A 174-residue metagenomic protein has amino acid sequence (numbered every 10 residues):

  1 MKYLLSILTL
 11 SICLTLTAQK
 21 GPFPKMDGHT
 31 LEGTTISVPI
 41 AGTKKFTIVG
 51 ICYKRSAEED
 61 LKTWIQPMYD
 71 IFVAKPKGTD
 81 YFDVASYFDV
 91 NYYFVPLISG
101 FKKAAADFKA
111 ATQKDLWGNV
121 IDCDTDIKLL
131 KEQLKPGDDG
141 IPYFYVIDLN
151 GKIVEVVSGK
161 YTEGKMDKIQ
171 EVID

Functional and structural regions predicted by a protein language model:
Y3-L14: Sec-dependent N-terminal signal peptides
A18-P39, T63: N-terminal "domain-start" segment that seeds a small globular fold
G21-F23, T43-F46, Y87: Extracytoplasmic
V38-I65: Short active-site neighborhood of thiol/selenol oxidoreductases, capturing the structured segment around
R55-A57, I98-K102, I153, K160: Solvent-exposed loop/turn segments at secondary-structure junctions within structured extracellular/periplasmic domains
K62-Y92: Conserved helix-turn-beta segment immediately C-terminal to the redox Cys motif in thioredoxin-like folds
N91-D138: Short, internal strand/loop/helix patches that form the active-site neighborhood or redox-interaction surface
D139-D174: Thiol-/selenol-based redox modules, centered on thioredoxin-like and closely related oxidoreductase domains
